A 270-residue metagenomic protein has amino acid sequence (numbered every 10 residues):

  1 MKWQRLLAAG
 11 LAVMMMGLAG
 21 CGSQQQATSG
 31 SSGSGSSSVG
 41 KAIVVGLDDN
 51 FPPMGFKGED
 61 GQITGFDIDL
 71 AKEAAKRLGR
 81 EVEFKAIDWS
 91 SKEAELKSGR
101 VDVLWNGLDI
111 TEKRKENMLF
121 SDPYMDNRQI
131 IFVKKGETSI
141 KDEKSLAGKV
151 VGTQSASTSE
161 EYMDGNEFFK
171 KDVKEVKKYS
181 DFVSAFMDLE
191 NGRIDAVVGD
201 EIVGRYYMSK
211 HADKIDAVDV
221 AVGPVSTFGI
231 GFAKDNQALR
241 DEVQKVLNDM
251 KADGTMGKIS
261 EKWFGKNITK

Functional and structural regions predicted by a protein language model:
G17-G20: C-terminal motif of bacterial Sec signal peptides marking the signal peptidase cleavage site
G22-S23, I68-R77, E137, V150 (+2 more regions): Extended ligand-binding regions for polar small-molecule ligands
T28-S32, S37, K134-V151: Flexible hinge/capping segments at coil-to-helix
G30-G107, E242, D253: Extracytoplasmic small-molecule ligand-binding "clamshell" domains of the periplasmic binding protein/Venus flytrap
D49, D126-V133, R205-N248, F264-K270: Periplasmic-binding protein-like
K72, E81-S145, D216, A221-V222: Acidic, polar ligand-binding/catalytic clefts
K76-R77, K85-A86, S90-V103, N117-L119 (+5 more regions): Short helices/loops that flank or line small-molecule/ion binding pockets
L108-E116, D164-E167, D188-N191, D195-P224: A ligand-binding cleft/hinge motif common to bilobed small-molecule-binding domains
